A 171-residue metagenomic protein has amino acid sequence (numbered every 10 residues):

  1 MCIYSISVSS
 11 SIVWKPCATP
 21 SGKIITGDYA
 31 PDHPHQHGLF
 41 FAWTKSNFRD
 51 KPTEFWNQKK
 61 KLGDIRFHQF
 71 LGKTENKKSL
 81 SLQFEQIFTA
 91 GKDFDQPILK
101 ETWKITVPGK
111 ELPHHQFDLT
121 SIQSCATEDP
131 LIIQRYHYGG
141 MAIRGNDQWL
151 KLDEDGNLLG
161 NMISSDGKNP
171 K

Functional and structural regions predicted by a protein language model:
M1-H35, T120: Beta-strand-rich N-terminal accessory domains
C2, K23-G27, F88-L99, K151-L152: Short, surface-exposed beta-strand/loop "edge" segments at domain boundaries and coil↔beta transitions
S11-P16, P108-P113, G145: Short, surface-exposed linear segments at secondary-structure transitions and domain or protein termini
V13, F117-L119, H137-G139: Residues that flank catalytic or metal-binding motifs in active/ligand-binding sites
P20, E85-I87, R144-N146: Structured loops at beta-to-helix junctions and adjacent beta-edge loops in soluble globular domains
P31, H35-P113: Extended, loop-rich substrate-binding clefts of extracytoplasmic carbohydrate-active enzymes
Q123-C125: Asparagine-centered strand-capping/turn motif at beta-strand->loop junctions
P130-K171: Active-site/ligand-binding surface loops and adjacent short beta/alpha elements that line catalytic pockets across
